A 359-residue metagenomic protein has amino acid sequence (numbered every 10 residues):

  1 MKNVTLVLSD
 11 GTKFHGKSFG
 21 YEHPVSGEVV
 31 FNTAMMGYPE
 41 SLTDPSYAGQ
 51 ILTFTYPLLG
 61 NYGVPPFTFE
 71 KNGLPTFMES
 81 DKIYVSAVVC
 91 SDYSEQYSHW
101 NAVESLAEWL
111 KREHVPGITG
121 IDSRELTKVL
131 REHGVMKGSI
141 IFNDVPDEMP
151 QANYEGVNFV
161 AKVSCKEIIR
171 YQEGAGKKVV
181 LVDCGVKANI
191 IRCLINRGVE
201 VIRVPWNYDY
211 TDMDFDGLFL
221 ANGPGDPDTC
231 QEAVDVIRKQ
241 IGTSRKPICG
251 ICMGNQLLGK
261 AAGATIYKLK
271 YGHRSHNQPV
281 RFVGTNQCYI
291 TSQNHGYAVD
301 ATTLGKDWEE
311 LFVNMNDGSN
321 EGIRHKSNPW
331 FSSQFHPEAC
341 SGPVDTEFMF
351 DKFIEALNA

Functional and structural regions predicted by a protein language model:
M1-N207, P227, C340, K352-A359: RNA-binding accessory domains that recognize and position tRNA/RNA substrates
T5, P279-R281, L311, G322: Residue-level detector of beta-strand face positions
P116, K178, P247-C249, T265 (+1 more regions): Proline-centered loop/turn at the N-terminus of a beta-strand
K178-D183, T291-S292, F331-F335: Active-site-proximal beta-strand elements of phosphoester/diester hydrolases
K178-G250, L257: Phosphate-binding active sites in nucleotide-utilizing proteins
N222-A298, G342-K352, A356-L357: Cysteine-nucleophile active-site neighborhood
Q287-N328: Catalytic beta-strand/loop cores that center a nucleophilic Ser/Cys/Thr and support acyl-enzyme chemistry
G322-A359: A glycine-centered loop/beta-turn motif at secondary-structure junctions
